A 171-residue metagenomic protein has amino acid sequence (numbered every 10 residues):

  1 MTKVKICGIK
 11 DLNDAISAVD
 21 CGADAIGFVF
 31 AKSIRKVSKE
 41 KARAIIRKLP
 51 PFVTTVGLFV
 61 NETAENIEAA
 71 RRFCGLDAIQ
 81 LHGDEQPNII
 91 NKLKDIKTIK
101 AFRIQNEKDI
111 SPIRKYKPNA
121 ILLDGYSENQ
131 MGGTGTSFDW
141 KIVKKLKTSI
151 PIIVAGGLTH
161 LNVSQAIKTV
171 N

Functional and structural regions predicted by a protein language model:
M1-N171: Conserved N-terminal beta1-alpha1 strand-loop-helix module at the mouth
